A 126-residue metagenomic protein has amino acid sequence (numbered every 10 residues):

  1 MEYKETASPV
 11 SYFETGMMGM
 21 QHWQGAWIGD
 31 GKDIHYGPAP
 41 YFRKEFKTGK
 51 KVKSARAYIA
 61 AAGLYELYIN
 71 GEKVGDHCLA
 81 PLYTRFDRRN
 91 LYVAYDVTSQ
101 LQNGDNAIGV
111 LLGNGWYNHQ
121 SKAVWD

Functional and structural regions predicted by a protein language model:
M1-K4: Short, solvent-exposed loop/turn segments at the edges of extracellular beta-sandwich modules
V10-G19, D33, F42-D126: Accessory beta-strand-rich segments of carbohydrate-active enzymes
Q24-Y41: Compositionally biased low-complexity segments at domain edges in trafficked proteins and select soluble regulators
